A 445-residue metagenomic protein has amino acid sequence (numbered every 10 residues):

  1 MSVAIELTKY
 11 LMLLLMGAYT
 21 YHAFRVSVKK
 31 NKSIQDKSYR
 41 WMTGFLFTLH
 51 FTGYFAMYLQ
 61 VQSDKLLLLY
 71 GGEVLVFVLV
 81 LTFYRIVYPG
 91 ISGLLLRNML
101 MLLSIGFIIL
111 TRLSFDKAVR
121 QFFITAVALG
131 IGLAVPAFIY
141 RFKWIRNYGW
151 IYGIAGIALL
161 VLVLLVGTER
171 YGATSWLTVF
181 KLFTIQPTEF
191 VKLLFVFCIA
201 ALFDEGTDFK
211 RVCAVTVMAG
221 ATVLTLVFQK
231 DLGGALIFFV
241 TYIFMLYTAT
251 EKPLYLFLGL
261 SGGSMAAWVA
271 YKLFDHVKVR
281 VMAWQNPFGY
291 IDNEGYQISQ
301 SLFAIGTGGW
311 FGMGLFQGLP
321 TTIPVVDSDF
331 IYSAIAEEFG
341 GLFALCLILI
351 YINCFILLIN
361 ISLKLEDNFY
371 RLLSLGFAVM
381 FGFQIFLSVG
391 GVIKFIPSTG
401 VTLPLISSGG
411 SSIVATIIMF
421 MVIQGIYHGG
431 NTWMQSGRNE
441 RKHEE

Functional and structural regions predicted by a protein language model:
M1-P89, M101-F107, G130-I131: Transmembrane alpha-helices
K32-K37, T188, R211, Y255 (+5 more regions): Membrane-interface alpha-helices at helix entry/exit sites of multi-pass transporters
T52, S388-E445: A juxtamembrane structural motif centered on a specific transmembrane helix
Q62-N293, S333, E337-G391, I418 (+2 more regions): Hydrophobic alpha-helical transmembrane segments of multi-pass inner membrane proteins, especially in bacterial systems
L177, F238, F316-T322, I350-Y351 (+2 more regions): Re-entrant/interfacial helical elements at transmembrane boundaries that shape and gate the permeation pathway
V217, E294, I298, F311 (+3 more regions): Alpha-helical membrane-protein architecture signal
I305-L342, S362-L365, F369: Long extracytoplasmic/lumenal interhelical loops at the membrane interface of multi-pass membrane proteins
